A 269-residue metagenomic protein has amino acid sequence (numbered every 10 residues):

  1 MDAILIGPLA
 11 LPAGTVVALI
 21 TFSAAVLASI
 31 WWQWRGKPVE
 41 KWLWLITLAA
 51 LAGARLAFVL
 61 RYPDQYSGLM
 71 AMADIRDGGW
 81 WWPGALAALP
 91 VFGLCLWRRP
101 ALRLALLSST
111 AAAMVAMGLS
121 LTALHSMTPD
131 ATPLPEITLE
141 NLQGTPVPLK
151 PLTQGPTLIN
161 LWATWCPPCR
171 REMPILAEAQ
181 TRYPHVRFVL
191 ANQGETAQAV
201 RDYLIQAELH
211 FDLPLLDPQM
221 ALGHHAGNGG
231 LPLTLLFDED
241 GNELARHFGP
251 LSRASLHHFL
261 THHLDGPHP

Functional and structural regions predicted by a protein language model:
M1-T128: Hydrophobic, membrane-interfacing alpha helices
G118-K150: N-terminal "domain-start" segment that seeds a small globular fold
P148-R170, L176: Short active-site neighborhood of thiol/selenol oxidoreductases, capturing the structured segment around
L158-I159, F188, T234: Hydrophobic beta-strand anchors of alpha/beta hydrolase catalytic cores
R171-A207, P218-H224: Structural microenvironment flanking redox-active thiols in thiol-disulfide oxidoreductases
I205-D240: Short, internal strand/loop/helix patches that form the active-site neighborhood or redox-interaction surface
D238-P269: Thiol-/selenol-based redox modules, centered on thioredoxin-like and closely related oxidoreductase domains
